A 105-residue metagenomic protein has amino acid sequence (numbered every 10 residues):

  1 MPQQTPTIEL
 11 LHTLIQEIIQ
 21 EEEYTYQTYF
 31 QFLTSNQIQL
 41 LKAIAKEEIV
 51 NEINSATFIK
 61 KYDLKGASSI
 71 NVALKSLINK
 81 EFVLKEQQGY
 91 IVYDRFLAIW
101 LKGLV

Functional and structural regions predicted by a protein language model:
M1-Y24, Q87: Amphipathic alpha-helical "lid/sensor" segments that cap RecA-like P-loop NTPase cores
Q20, Y24-V105: C-terminal leucine-rich, beta-strand-based interaction scaffolds used for sensing/assembly
